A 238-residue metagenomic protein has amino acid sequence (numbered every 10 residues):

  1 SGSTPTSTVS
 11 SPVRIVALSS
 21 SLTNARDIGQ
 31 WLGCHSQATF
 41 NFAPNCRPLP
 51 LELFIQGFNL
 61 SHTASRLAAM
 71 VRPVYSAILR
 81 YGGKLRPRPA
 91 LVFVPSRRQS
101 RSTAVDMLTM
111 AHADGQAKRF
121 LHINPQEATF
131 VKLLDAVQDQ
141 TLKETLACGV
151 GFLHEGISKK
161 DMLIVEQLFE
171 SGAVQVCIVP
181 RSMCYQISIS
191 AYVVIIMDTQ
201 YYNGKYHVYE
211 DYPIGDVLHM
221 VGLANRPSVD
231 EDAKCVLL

Functional and structural regions predicted by a protein language model:
S1-V13: Short, conserved "post-DEAD/DEAH" coupling segment immediately C-terminal to helicase motif II within the SF2/RecA-like
S10-V16, R88-L91, G149, A173-V176 (+2 more regions): Loop/turn-to-beta-strand initiation segments
P12-A111, G151, E155: Conserved interdomain linker/interface between the two RecA-like ATPase lobes of SF2 helicase motors
P12-R14, I189-L238: Conserved segment of the helicase C-terminal RecA-like domain
L18-L22, V94-R97, V179-M183, D198-T199 (+1 more regions): A short beta-strand-to-loop transition that corresponds to the Sensor-1 phosphate-sensing loop of AAA+ P-loop ATPases
A25-S36, S182, I187-Y192, N225: Short regulatory helix/loop adjacent to the ATP-binding pocket of P-loop NTPases
W31, A43, I78-G83, L142 (+4 more regions): Replace "in large, NTP-powered and nucleic-acid-processing enzymes" with "in large, NTP-powered factors and other
V94, R98-V176, G204, Y209-G215: Conserved C-terminal RecA-like helicase domain
